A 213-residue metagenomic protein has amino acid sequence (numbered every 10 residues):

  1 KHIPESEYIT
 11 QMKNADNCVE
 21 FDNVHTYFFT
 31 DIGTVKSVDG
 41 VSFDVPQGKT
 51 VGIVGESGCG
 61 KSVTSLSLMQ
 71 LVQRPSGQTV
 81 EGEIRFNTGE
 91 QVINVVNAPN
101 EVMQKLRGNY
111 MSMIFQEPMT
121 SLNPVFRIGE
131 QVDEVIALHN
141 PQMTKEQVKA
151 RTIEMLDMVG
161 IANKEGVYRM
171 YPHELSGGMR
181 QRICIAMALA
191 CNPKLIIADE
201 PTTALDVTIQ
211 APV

Functional and structural regions predicted by a protein language model:
K1-Y27: ABC-family P-loop ATPase nucleotide-binding domain
V54-G55: The feature captures the beta-strand-to-loop junction immediately N-terminal to the Walker
E83-K105: ABC ATPase NBD Q-loop/coupling interface
E146-I161, Y168-R169: ABC ATPase nucleotide-binding domain helical subdomain, centered on the C-loop/LSGGQ "ABC signature"
M170-L175, M179: Conserved ABC ATPase signature
A190-K194: A short, proline-enriched helix->beta-strand linker immediately N-terminal to the Walker B motif in ABC-type P-loop
